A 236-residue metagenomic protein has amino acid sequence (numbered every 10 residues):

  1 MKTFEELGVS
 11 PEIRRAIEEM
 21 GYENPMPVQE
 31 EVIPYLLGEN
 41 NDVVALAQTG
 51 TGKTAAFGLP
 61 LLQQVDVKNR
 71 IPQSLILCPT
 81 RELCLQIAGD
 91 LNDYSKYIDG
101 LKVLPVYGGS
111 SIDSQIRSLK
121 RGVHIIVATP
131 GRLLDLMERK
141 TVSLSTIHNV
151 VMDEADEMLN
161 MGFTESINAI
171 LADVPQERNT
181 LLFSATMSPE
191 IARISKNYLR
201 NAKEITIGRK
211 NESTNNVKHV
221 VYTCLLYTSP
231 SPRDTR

Functional and structural regions predicted by a protein language model:
K2-V44: Conserved pre-motif I regulatory segment
P34-G38, A55-K68, N92: Walker A/P-loop NTP-binding motif
D42-F57: Walker A/P-loop
I71-D135: Conserved nucleic-acid-binding Ia/Ib motif block in the N-terminal RecA-like helicase ATPase lobe
E154: Walker B catalytic acidic pair
E157-I207: Post-DEXD/H (motif II) to motif III coupling segment of the RecA-like Helicase ATP-binding lobe
N197-L225: Interdomain hinge/linker at the junction between the two RecA-like core domains of SF2 helicases
Y227-R236: Single conserved hydrophobic/aromatic residue that forms the stacking wall/gate of nucleotide- or nucleobase-binding
